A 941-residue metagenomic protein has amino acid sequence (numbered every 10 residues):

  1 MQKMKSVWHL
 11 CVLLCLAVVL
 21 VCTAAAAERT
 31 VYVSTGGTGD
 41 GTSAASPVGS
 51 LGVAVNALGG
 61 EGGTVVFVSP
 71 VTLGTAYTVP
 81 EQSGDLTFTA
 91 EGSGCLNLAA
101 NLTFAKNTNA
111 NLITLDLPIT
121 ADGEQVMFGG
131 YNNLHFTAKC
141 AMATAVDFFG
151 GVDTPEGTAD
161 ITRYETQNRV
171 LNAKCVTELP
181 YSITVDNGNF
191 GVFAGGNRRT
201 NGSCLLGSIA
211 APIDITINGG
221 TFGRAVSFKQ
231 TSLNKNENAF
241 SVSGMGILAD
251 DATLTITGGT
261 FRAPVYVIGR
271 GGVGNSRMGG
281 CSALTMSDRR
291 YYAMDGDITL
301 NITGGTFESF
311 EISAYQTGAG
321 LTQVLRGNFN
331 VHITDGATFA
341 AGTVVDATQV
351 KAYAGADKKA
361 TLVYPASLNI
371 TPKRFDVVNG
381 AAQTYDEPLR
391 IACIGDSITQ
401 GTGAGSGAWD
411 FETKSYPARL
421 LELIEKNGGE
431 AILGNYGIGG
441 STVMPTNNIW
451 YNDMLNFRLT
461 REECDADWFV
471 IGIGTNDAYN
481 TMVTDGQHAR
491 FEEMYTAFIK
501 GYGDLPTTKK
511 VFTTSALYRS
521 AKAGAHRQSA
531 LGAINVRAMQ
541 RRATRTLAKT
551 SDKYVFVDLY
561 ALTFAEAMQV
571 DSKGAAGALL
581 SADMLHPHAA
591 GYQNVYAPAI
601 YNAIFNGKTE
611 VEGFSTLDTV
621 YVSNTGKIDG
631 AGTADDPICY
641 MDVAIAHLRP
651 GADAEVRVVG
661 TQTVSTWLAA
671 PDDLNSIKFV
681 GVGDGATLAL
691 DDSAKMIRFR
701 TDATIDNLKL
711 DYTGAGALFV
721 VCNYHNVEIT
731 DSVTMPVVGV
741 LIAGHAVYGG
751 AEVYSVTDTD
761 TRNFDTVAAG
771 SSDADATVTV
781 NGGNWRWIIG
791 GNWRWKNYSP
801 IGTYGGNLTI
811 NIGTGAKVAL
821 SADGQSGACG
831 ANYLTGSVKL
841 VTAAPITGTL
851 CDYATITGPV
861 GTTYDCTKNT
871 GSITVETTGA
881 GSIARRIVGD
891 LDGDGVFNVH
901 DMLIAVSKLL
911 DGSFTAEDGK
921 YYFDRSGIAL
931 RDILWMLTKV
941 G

Functional and structural regions predicted by a protein language model:
C15, A26, A582, V611-T616 (+3 more regions): Cellulosome-associated attachment modules in secreted, modular CAZymes
A24-V53, P70, E612-V643, A884: Right-handed parallel beta-helix/beta-solenoid
G62-A100, D653-K678, V682-K695: N-terminal extracellular ligand-recognition/capping segment immediately after the signal peptide
L86, E91, A100-L102, N107-V126 (+42 more regions): Solvent-exposed loop/turn tips at the surfaces of repeat/solenoid architectures
R390-A392, I398-E493, H586: Conserved SGNH/GDSL esterase-like catalytic core that processes O-acyl groups on lipids and polysaccharides
G472-N476, I499-A538: Active-site segments of SGNH/GDSL-like serine hydrolases that catalyze O-acetyl group transfer/hydrolysis on lipids
Y518-Y560, A590: Substrate-gating cap/lid alpha-helix
A576-G613: Histidine-centered active-site loop/cap adjacent to the catalytic His in serine esterases/O-acetyl transfer systems
